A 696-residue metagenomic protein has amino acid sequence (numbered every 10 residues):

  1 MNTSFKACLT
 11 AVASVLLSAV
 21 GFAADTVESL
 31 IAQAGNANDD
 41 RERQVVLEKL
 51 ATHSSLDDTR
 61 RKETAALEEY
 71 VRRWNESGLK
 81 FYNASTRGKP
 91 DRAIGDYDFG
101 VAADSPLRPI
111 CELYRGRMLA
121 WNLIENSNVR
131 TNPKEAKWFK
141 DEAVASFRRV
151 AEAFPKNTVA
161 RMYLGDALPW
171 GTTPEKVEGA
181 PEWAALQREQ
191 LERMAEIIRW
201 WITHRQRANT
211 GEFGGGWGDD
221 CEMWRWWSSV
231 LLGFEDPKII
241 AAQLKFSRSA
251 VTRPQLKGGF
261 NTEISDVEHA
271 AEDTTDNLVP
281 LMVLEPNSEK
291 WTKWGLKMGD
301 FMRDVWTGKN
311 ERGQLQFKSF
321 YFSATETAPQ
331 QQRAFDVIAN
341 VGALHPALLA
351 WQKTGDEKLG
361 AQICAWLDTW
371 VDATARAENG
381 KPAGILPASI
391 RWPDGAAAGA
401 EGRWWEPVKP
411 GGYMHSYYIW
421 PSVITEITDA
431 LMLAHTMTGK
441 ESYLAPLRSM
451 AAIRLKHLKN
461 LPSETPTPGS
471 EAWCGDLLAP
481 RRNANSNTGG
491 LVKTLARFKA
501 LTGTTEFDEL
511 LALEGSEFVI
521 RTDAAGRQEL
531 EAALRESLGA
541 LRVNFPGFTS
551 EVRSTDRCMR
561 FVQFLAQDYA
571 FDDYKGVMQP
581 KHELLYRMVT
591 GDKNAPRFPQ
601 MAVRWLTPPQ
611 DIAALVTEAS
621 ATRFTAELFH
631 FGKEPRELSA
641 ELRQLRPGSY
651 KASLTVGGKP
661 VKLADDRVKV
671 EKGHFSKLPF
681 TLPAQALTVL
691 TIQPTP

Functional and structural regions predicted by a protein language model:
M1-K6: N-terminal secretory signal peptides that target proteins for export/translocation
T10-A19: Bacterial N-terminal signal peptides
G21-A23: Boundary at the C-terminal end of the N-terminal hydrophobic targeting segment
T26-K633: Catalytic domains of carbohydrate-active enzymes that cleave complex glycans
F631-G648: Surface-exposed beta-strand/loop patches in extracellular or lumenal glycoproteins
K651-S653: Beta-strand signatures of extracellular beta-sandwich domains
K659-D666: Surface-exposed loop/edge segments in extracytoplasmic proteins
R667-P696: C-terminal beta-strand-rich structural cap/linker in extracellular carbohydrate-active enzymes
